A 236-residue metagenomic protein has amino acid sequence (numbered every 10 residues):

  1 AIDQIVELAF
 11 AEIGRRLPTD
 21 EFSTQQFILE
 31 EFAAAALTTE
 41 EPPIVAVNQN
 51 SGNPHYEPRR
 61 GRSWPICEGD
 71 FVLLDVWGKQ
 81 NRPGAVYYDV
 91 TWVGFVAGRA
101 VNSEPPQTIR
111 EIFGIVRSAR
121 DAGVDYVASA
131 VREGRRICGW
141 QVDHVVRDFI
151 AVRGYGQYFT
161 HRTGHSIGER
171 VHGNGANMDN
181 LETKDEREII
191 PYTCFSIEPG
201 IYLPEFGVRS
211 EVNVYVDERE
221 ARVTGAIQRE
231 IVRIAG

Functional and structural regions predicted by a protein language model:
A1-G236: Active-site neighborhoods and metal-handling regions in enzymes and metal-associated proteins
